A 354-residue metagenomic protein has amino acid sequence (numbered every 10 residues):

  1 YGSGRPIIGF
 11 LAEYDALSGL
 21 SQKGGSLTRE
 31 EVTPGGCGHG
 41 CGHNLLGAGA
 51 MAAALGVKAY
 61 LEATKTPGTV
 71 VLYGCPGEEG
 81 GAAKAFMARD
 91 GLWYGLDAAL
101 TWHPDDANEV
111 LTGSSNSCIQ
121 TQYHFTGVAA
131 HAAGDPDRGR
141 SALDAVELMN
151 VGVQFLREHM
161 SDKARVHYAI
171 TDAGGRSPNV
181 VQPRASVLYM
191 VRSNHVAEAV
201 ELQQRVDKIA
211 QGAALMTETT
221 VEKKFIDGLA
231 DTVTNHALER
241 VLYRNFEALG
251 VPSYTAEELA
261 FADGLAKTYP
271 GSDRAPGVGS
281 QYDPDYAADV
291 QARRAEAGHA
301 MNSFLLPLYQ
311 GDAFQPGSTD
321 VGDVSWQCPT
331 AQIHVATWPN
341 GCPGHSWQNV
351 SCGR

Functional and structural regions predicted by a protein language model:
Y1-R5: A non-catalytic alpha/beta surface segment that caps or lines the substrate-entry region of metallo-dependent hydrolase
D15-S21, Q332-V335: Short, solvent-exposed beta-strand-terminating loops
L17-G19, L27-G38, N44-L45, Y60-Q182 (+1 more regions): Histidine/acidic-residue-rich, glycine-tolerant segments that coordinate divalent metal ions
S21, A50-M51, K84-F86, P136 (+2 more regions): Conserved strand-to-helix beginnings and helix N-cap segments that scaffold or border functional pockets
G47-L61: Membrane-interfacial alpha-helical segments at the cytosolic side of multi-pass membrane proteins
L143, E147-R354: Metal-dependent amide/peptide-bond hydrolase catalytic core, centered on the "pita-bread" metallohydrolase fold
